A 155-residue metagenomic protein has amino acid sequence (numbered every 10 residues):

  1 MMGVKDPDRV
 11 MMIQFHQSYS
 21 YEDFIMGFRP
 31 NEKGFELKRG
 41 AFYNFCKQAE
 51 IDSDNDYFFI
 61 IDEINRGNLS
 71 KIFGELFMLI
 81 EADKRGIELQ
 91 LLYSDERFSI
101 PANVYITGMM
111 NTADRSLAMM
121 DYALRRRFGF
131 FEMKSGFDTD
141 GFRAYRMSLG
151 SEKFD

Functional and structural regions predicted by a protein language model:
M1-D155: C-terminal regulatory/interaction module of P-loop NTP-utilizing enzymes
